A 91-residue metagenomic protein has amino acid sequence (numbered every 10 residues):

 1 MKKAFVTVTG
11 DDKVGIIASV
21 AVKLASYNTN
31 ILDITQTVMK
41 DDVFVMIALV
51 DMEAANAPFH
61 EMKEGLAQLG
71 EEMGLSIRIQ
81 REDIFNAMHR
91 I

Functional and structural regions predicted by a protein language model:
M1-I91: A conserved regulatory-domain signal marking ACT and ACT-like small-molecule sensing domains and adjacent regulatory
